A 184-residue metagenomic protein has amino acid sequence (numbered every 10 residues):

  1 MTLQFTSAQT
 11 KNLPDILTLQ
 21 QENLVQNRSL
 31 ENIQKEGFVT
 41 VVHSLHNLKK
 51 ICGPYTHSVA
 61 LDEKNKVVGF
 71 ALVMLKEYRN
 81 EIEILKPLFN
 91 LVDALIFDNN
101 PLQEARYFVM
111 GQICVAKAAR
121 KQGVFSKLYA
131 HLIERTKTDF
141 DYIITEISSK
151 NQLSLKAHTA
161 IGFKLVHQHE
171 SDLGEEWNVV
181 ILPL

Functional and structural regions predicted by a protein language model:
M1-P14, T18, E22, N27-E31: Conserved N-terminal entry element of GNAT/NAT acetyltransferase domains
V25-L45: Conserved GNAT-fold acetyl-CoA-binding loop/helix
L45-V59, K76-E81, V109: A short helix-loop-beta-strand connector motif used in the catalytic cores of GNAT acetyltransferases and, in some
L72-Q112: Conserved acyl-donor/pantetheine-binding loop and adjacent beta-alpha core of acyl/acetyltransferases and related
F108, T136-S148: Conserved GNAT acetyl-CoA-binding A-motif
Q112-R120, T145-L155: Conserved beta-strand-loop-alpha-helix junction that forms the acyl-donor binding cleft
V115, K121-E134, A160: Conserved acetyl-CoA-binding loop-helix of GNAT-fold acetyltransferases
S126, S149-H167: Conserved active-site alpha-helix within GNAT-family acetyltransferase domains
